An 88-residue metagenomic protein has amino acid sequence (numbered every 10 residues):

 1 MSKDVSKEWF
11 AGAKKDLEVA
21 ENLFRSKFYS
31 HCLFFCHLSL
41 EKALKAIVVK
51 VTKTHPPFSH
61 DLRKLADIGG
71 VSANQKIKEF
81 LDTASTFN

Functional and structural regions predicted by a protein language model:
M1-N88: Terminal alpha-helical segments
